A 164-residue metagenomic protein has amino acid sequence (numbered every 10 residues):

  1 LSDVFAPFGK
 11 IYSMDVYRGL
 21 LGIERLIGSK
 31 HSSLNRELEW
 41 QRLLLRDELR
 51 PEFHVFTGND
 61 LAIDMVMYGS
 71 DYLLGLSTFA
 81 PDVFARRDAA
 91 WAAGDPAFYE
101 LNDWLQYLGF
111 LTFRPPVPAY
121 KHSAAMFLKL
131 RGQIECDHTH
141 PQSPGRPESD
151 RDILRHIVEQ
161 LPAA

Functional and structural regions predicted by a protein language model:
L1-V4, T139: Glycine-rich phosphate-binding "P-loop"
D3-V117: Catalytic alpha/beta core domains of metabolic enzymes, predominantly
R46-D47, A124-R131, D150, L154: Alpha-helix boundary/capping detector
W91, F127-R131, L161: Generic structural signal for hydrophobic core residues of well-folded globular domains
G94-D95, Y120-K121, R155-E159: Short, structured secondary-structure boundary patches
G109-P141: Conserved short secondary-structure transition element at the edge of the structured enzyme core that lines
E135-A164: Long, low-complexity C-terminal extensions of enzymes
